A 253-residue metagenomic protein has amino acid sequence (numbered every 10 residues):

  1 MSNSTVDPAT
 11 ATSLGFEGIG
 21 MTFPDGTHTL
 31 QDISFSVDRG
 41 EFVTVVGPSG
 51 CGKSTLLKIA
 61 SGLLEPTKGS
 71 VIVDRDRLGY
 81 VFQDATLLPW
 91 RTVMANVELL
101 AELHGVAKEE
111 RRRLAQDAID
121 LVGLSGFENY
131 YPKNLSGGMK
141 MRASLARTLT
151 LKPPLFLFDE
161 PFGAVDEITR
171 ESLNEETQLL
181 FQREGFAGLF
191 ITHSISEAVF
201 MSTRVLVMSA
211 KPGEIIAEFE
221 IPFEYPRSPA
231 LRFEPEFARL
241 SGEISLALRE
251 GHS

Functional and structural regions predicted by a protein language model:
V46-P48: The feature captures the beta-strand-to-loop junction immediately N-terminal to the Walker
S61: Helix-to-loop junction immediately C-terminal to a conserved catalytic motif
R91-E98: Short coil-to-helix segment of the ABC ATPase nucleotide-binding domain corresponding to the Q-loop/switch region
E98, E102, E109-F127, L179: Conserved ABC ATPase "signature" region
Y130-K133, L151: Conserved signature/switch motifs of ABC ATPase nucleotide-binding domains
L145: Hydrophobic anchor residue at the start of the ABC signature
F156-D159: Catalytic Walker B motif of ABC-type/P-loop ATPase nucleotide-binding domains
